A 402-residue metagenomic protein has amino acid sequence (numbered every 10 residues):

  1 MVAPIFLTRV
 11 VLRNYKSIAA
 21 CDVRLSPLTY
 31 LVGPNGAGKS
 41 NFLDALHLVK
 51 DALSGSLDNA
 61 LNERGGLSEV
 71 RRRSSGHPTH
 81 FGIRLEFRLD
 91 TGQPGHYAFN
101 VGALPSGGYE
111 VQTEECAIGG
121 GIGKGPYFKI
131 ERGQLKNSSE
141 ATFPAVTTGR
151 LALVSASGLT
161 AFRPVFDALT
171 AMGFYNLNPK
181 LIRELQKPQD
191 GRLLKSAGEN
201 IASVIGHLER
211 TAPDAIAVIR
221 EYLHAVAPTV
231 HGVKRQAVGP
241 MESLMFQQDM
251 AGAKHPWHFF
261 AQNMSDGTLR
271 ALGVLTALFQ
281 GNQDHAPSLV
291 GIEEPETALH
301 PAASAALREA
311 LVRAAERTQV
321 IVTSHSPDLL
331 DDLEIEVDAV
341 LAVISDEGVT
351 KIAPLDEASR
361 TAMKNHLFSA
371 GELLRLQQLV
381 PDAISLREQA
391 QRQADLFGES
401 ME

Functional and structural regions predicted by a protein language model:
M1-A19: N-terminal pre-Walker A segment at the start of P-loop NTPase domains
V2, A306-E402: C-terminal lobe/lid and adjacent interdomain/linker elements of RecA-like ASCE P-loop ATPase modules
S26-R64, G198, A271-A277, T323-S326: Phosphate-binding glycine-rich loops of NTP-binding sites
G33, E294-L299, L329: ABC ATPase nucleotide-binding domain "signature" loop
L43-Y109: Conserved P-loop NTP-binding catalytic core
T91-A225, H231-K234: Electropositive, glycine-dotted interaction segments that contact anionic polymers or phosphate-rich ligands
L193-N263, A383, L396-E402: Extended helical coiled-coil dimerization/tether regions that scaffold and oligomerize large DNA-maintenance assemblies
Q248-K254, A261-I292, A302-A306, A310: GG-anchored amphipathic helix commonly corresponding to the ABC/SMC/Rad50 NBD signature/C-loop
